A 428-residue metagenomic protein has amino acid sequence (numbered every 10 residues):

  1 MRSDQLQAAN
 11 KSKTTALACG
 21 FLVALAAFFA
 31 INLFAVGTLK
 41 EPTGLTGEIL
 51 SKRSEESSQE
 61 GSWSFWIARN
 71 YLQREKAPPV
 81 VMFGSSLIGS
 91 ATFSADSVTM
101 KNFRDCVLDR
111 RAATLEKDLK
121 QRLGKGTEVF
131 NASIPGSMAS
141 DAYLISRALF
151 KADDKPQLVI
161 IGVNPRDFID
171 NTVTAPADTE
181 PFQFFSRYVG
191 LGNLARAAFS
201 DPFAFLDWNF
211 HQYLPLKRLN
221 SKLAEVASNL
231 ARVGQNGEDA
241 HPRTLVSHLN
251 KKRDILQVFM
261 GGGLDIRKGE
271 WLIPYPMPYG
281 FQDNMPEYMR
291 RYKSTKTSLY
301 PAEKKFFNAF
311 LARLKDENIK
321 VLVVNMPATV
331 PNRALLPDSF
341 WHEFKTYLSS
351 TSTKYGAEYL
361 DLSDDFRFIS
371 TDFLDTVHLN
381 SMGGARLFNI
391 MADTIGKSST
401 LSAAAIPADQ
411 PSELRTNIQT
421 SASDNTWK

Functional and structural regions predicted by a protein language model:
M1-P79, F93-S94, I406-K428: N-terminal secretory targeting modules
R2-S3, P176-E317, A408-K428: Secreted/periplasmic serine-hydrolase-like ester/acetyl group-modifying domain
L17, D375-T426: Histidine-centered active-site loop/cap adjacent to the catalytic His in serine esterases/O-acetyl transfer systems
A24, L299-V377: Extended hydrophobic/aromatic segments used for targeting, binding, or gating
A77, G84-L191: Membrane-embedded segments
D96-D105, F130-G136, K293-Y300, F310 (+2 more regions): Second-shell loop/turn segments in exported
A113, K117, L144-R147, K305-A312 (+5 more regions): Solvent-exposed, polar/charged alpha-helical surfaces in well-ordered, non-transmembrane soluble domains, broadly
K120, R147, K151, A312-D316 (+2 more regions): Sec-exported extracytoplasmic/periplasmic mature domains
